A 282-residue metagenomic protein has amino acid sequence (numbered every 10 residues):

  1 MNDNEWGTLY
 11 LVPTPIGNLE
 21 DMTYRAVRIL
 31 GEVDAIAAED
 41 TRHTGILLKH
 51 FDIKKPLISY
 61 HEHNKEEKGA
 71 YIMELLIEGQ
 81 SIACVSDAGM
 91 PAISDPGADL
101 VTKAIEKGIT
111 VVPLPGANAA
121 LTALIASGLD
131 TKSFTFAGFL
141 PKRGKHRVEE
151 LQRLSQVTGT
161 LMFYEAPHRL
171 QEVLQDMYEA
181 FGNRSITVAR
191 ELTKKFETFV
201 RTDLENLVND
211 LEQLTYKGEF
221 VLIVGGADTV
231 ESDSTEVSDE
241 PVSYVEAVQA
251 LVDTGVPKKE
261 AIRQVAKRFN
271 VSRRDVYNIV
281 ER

Functional and structural regions predicted by a protein language model:
M1-E62: Glycine-rich, flexible N-terminal cofactor/catalytic loop recognition
W6, T160, P167-R282: A contiguous loop/helix-start segment that scaffolds small-molecule binding in enzyme catalytic cores
T8-L9, E78-A83, G159-T160: Loop/turn-to-beta-strand initiation segments
L30-I36, G108-V112, G159-L161: Short active-site oxyanion
A38, P113-G116, F163, V188: General beta-strand structural signal in soluble alpha/beta enzymes
I58-E66, L140-R143: Conserved helicase motor
P96-A98, K258: Glycine-centered tight-turn and secondary-structure capping sites
D99-V157: Class I SAM-dependent methyltransferase SAM-binding "motif I" and its flanking Rossmann-like core
